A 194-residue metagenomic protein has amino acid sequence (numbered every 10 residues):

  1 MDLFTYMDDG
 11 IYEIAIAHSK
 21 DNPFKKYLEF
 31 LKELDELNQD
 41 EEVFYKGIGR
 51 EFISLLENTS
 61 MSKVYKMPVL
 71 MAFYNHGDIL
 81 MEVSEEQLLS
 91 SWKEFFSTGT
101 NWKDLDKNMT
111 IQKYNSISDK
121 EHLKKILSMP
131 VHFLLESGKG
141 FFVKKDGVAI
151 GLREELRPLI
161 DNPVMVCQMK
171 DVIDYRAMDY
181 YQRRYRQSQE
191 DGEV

Functional and structural regions predicted by a protein language model:
M1-V194: Intrinsically disordered, charged low-complexity linkers and terminal tails that flank or connect structured domains
